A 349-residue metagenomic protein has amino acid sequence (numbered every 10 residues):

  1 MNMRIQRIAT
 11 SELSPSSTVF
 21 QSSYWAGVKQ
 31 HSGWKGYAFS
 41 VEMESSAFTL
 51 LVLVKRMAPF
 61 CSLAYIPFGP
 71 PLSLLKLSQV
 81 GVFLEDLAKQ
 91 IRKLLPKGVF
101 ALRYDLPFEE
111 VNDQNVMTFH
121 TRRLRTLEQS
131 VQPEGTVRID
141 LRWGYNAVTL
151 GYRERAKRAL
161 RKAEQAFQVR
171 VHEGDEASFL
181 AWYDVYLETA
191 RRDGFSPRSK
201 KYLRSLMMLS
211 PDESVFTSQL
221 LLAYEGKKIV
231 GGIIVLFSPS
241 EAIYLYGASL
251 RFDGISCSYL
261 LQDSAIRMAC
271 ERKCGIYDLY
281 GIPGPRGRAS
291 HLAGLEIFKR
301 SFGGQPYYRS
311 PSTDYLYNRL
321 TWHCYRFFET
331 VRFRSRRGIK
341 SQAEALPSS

Functional and structural regions predicted by a protein language model:
N2, S14, G27-V28, A58 (+3 more regions): Active-site/acyl-donor-binding loops of N-acyltransferases
N2-F60, L106-V111, H120-G254: A conserved beta-strand-loop-helix scaffold within acyl/acetyltransferase catalytic domains
W34-G36, P96-V99, F216, E271-C274: Short, high-confidence coil segments that cap the C-terminus of an alpha-helix and link into the following beta-strand
I66: Flexible glycine-rich active-site/ligand-binding loops centered on an Asp-His dyad
G69-Q79, R142-W143, G247-I255, P283: A short, internal acetyl-CoA/4′-phosphopantetheine-binding micro-motif in the GNAT/acyltransferase core
L74-L77, F108-N112, P285-H291: Acidic-and-aromatic substrate-binding clefts and catalytic sites of carbohydrate-active enzymes
S78-P133: Non-catalytic accessory segments adjacent to catalytic cores
E85-Q90, L206-R319, H323: Aromatic (often tryptophan-rich) hydrophobic motifs at membrane interfaces
